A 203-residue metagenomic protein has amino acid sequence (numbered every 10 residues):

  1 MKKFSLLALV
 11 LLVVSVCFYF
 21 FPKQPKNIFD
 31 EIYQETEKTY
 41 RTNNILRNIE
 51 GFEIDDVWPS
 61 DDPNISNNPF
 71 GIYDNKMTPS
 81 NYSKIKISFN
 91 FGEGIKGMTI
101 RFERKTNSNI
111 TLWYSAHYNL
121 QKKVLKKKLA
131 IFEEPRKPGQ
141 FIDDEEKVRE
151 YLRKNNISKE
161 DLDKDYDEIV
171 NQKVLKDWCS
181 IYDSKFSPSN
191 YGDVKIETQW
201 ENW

Functional and structural regions predicted by a protein language model:
M1-K3, P79: N-terminal leader/targeting segments
K3-P22: Hydrophobic membrane-insertion alpha-helices, especially the h-region of bacterial N-terminal signal peptides
V16-T106: N-terminal export/targeting and maturation segments
Y73-W203: Extracytoplasmic electrostatic interaction patches
